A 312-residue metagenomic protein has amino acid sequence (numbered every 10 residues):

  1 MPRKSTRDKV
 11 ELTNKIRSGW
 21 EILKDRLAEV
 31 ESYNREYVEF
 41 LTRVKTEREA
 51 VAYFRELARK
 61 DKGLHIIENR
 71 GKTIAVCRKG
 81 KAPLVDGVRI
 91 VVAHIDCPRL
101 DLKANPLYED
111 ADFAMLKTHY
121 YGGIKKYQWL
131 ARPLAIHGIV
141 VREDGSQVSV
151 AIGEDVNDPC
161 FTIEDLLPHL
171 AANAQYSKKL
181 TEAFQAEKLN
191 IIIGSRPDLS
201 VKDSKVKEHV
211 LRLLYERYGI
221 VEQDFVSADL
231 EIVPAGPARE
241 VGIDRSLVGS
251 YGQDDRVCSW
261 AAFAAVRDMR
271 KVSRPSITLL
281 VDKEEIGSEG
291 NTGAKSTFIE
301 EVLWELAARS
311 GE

Functional and structural regions predicted by a protein language model:
M1-E312: N-terminal hydrophobic/helix-forming segments and targeting peptides
